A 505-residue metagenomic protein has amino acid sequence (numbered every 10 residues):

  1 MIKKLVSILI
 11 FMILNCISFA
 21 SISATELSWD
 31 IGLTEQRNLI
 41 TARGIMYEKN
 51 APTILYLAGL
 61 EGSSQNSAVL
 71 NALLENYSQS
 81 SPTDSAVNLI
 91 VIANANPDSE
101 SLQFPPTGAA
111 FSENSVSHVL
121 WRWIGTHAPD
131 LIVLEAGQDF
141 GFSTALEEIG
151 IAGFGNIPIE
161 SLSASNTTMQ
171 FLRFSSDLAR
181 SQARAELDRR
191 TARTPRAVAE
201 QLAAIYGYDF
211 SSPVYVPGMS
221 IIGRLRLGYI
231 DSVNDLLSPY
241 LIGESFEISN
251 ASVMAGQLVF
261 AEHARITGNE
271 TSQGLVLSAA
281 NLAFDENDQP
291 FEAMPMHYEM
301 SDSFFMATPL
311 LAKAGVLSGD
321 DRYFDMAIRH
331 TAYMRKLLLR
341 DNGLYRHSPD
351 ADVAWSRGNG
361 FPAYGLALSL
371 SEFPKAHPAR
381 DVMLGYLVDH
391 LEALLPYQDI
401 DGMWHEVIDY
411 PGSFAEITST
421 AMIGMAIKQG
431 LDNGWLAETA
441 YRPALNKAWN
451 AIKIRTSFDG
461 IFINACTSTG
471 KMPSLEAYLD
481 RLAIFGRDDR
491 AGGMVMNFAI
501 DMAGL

Functional and structural regions predicted by a protein language model:
M1-L5: Positively charged n-region of N-terminal signal peptides that target proteins for export
S7-I17: Bacterial N-terminal signal peptides
F19-T41: Short glycine- and acidic-rich boundary segments immediately preceding or forming the N-terminal edge of structured
D30-E35, N50-S163: Active-site/substrate-binding loop(s) of hydrolase catalytic cores
T41-N50: Short beta-strand-to-loop junctions in surface cap/lid or active-site-entrance loops
E186-G218, L225-R226, I230-L282, E286 (+3 more regions): CBM-like carbohydrate-recognition segments
R193, S301-D302, A312-I408, S413-G424 (+2 more regions): Extended ligand-binding clefts on enzyme/binding-domain cores
I242-A354, D459: Extended ligand-binding groove/face enriched in aromatic
